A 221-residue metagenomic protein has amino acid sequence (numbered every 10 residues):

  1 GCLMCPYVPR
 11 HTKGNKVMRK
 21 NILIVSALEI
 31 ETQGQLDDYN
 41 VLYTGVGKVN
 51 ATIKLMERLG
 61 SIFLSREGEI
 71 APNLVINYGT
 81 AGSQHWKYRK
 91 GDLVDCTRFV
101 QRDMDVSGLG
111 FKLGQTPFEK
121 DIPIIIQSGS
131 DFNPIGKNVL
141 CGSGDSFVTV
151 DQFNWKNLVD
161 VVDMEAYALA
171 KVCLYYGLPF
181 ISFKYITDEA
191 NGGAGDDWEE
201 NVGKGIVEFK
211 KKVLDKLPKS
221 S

Functional and structural regions predicted by a protein language model:
G1-V17: Short, Lys/Arg-enriched N-terminal segments with co-localized hydrophobic residues within the first ~10-30 amino acids
R19, E29-S221: Glycine-rich phosphate- or other oxyanion-binding loops that anchor nucleotides, phosphorylated ligands
